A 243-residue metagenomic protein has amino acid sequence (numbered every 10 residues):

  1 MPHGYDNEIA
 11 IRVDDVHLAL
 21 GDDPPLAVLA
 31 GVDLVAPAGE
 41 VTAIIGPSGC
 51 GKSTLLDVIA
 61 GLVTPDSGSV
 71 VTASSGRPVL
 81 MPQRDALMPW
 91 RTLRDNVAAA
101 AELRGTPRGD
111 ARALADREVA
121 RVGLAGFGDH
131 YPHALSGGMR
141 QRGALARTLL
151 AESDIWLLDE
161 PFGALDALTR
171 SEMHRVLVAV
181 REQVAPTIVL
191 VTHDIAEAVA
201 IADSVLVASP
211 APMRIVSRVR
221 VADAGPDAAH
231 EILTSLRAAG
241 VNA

Functional and structural regions predicted by a protein language model:
M1-Y5, A229: Pre-NBD coupling/linker segments of ABC/ABC-like ATPases
D6-A185, V189-A196, I201: ABC family nucleotide-binding domain
L150, L158, A164-A167, A228-A243: Extended, non-globular alpha-helical segments
V191, P212, N242-A243: Short, polar/charged, Gly/Pro-enriched helix-capping and turn/loop motifs at alpha-helix termini and inter-helix linkers
S204: Short, glycine/charged-rich "phosphate-handling" switch motifs in NTP-dependent and phosphotransfer domains
A208-S235: Conserved beta-strand-loop-alpha-helix hinge in the C-terminal portion of ABC ATPase nucleotide-binding domains
